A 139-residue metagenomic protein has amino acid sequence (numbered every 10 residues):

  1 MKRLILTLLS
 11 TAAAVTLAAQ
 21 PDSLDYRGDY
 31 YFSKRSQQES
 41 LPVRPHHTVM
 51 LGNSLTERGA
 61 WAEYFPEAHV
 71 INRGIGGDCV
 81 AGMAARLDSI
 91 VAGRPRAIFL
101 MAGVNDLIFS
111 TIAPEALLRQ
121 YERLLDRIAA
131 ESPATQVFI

Functional and structural regions predicted by a protein language model:
M1-L51, T56, W61-A62, G93: N-terminal secretory targeting modules
A19, T56, G76, P95-A97 (+1 more regions): Small-side-chain structural scaffolding
D22-D25, D29, D78, D88 (+2 more regions): Acidic-enriched, low-complexity/disordered segments with a strong bias for Aspartate over Glutamate
R35, G59, H69, C79 (+1 more regions): Solvent-exposed, flexible loop/coil residues
T48, G76, V80, P114-L118: Solvent-exposed, acidic/flexible segments
S54-R58, G76-V80, V104-F109: Solvent-exposed loop/turn segments at secondary-structure junctions within structured extracellular/periplasmic domains
E63-Y64, H69, A84-I139: Alpha-helical cap/lid subdomain in secreted, periplasmic, or secretory-pathway luminal O-acyl-processing enzymes
R73: Hydrophobic residues at beta-strand termini and immediately following loops that shape nucleotide-binding pockets
